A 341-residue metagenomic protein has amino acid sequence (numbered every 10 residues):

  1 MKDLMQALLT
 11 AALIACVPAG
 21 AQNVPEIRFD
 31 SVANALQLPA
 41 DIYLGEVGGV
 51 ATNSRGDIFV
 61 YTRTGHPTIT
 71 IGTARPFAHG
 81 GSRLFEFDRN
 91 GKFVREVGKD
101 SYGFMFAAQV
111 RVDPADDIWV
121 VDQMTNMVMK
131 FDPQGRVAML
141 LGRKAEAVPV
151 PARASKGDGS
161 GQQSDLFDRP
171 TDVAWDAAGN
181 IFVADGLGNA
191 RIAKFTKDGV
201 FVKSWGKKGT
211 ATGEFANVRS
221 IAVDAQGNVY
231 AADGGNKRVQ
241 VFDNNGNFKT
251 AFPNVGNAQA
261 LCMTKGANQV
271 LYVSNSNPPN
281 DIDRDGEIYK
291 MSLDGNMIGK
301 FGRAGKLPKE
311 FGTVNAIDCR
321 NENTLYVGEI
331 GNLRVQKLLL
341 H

Functional and structural regions predicted by a protein language model:
M1-D3: N-terminal secretory signal peptides that target proteins for export/translocation
Q6-C16: Bacterial N-terminal signal peptides
G20-H341: Eukaryotic scaffold repeat domains enriched in small/polar residues
